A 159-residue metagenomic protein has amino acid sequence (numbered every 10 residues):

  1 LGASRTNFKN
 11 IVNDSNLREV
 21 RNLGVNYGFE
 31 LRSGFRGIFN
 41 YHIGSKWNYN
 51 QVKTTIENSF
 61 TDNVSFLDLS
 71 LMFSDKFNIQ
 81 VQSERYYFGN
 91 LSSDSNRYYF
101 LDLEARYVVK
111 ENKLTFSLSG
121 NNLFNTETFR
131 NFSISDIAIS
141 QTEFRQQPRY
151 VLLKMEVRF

Functional and structural regions predicted by a protein language model:
L1-F159: Exposed, low-structure sequence patches enriched in small/polar residues
